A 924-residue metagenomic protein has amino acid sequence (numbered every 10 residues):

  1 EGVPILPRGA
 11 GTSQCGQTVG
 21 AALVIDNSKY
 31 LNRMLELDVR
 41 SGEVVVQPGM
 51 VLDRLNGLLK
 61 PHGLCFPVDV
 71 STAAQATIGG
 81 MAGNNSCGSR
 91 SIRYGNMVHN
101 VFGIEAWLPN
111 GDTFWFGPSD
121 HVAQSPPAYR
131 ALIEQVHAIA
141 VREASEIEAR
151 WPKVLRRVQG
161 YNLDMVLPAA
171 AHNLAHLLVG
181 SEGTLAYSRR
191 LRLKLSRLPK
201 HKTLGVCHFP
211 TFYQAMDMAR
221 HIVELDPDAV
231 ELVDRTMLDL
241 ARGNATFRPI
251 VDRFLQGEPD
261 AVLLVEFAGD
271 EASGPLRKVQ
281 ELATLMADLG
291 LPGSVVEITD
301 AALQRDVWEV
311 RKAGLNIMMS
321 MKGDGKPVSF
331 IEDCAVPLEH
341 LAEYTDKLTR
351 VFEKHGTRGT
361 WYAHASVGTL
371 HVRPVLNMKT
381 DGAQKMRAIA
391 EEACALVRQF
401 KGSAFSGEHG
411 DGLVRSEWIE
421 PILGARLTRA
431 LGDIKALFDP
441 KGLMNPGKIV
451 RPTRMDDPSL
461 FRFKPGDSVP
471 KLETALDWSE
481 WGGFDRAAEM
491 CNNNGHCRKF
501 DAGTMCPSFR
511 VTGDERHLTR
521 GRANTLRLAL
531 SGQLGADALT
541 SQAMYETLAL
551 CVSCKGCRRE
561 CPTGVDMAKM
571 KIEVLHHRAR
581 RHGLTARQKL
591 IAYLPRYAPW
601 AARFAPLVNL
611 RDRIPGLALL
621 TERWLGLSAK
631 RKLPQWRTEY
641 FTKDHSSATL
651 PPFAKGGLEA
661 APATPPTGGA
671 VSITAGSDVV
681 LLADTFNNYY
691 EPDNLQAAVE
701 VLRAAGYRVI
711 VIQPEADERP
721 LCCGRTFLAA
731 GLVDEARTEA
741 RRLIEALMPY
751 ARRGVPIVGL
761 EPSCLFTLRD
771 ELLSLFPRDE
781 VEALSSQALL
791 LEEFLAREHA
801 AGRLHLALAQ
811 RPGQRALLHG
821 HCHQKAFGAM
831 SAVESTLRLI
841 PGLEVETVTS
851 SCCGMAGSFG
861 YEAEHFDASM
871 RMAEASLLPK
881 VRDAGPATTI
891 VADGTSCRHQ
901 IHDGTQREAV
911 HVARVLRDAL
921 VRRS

Functional and structural regions predicted by a protein language model:
E1-L31, W361-T369, V375: Glycine-rich N-terminal segment of FAD-binding domains in flavoprotein oxidoreductases, spanning the beta-loop-helix
E1-L6, L23, N27-V70, A82 (+4 more regions): N-terminal glycine-rich flavin-associated loop
S13-G16, T72-G79, H121, L155-V166 (+16 more regions): A glycine-rich phosphate-binding loop feature that marks nucleotide/adenosyl-phosphate handling sites
M81-G83, C87, S91-K312, D346 (+2 more regions): C-terminal substrate-binding/cap subdomain adjacent to the FAD-binding core in PCMH-type and related FAD-linked
F116, L191-L198, M216-A219, V223-G325 (+12 more regions): Terminal amphipathic helices with adjacent charged low-complexity linkers/tails
G325, Q399-A404, G412-L550, K569 (+4 more regions): Ferredoxin-type iron-sulfur electron-transfer modules and their immediate structural context
D439, P446, F461-F463, A568-A654 (+1 more regions): Iron-sulfur cluster-binding electron-transfer modules in prokaryotic oxidoreductases
A654-G656, A660, G668: Glycine-biased, low-complexity coil/linker segments
